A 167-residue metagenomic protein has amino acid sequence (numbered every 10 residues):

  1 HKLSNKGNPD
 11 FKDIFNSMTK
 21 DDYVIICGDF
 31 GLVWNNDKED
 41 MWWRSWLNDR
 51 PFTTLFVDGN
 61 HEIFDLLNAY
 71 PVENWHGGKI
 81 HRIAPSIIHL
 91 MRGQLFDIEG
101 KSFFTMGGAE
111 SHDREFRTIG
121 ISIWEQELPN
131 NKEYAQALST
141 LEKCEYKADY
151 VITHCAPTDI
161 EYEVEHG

Functional and structural regions predicted by a protein language model:
K2-I98: Core catalytic region of metal-dependent phosphoesterases/phosphodiesterases, especially metallo-beta-lactamase-like
N36-E39, E163-G167: Short, flexible/disordered intra-domain loops and linkers
P85, E99-H166: Active-site-proximal loop/helix segment associated with metal-binding centers of metalloenzymes
